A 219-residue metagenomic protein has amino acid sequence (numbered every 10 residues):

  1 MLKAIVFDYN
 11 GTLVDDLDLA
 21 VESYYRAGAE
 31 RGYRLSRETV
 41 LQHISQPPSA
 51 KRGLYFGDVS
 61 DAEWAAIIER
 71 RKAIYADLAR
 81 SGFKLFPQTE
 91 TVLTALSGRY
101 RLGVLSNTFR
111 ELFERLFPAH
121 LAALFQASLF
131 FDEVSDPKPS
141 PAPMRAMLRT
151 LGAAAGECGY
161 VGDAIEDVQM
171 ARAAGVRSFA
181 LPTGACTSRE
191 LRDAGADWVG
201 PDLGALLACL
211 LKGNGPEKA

Functional and structural regions predicted by a protein language model:
L2-E90, T94, G98: N-terminal helical cap/lid subdomain that shapes the substrate entry/recognition surface in HAD-like hydrolases
V6, L13, L85, L102-L105 (+3 more regions): Conserved SAM-binding loop
T12, L19, R110-E111, E166 (+1 more regions): Conserved Rossmann-like nucleotide-cofactor binding loop
A29-R31, K51-D58, G82, E90 (+3 more regions): Substrate-recognition/cap helix-loop segment adjacent to the acidic, metal-dependent catalytic center of Asp-based
L35-T39, A62-E63, A123-A127, A155-G159: Short acidic capping loops at alpha-helix termini that bridge into adjacent secondary structure
K51, Q88, L112-R115, M170 (+2 more regions): Phosphate- and divalent-cation-binding pockets in alpha/beta enzyme and binding domains that engage nucleotide-derived
L121-S128, E190-L210: Structural recognition of alpha->loop->beta junctions
G159-W198: Acidic, Mg2+-coordinating phosphoryl-transfer loop and its flanking beta/alpha structural elements, shared across
